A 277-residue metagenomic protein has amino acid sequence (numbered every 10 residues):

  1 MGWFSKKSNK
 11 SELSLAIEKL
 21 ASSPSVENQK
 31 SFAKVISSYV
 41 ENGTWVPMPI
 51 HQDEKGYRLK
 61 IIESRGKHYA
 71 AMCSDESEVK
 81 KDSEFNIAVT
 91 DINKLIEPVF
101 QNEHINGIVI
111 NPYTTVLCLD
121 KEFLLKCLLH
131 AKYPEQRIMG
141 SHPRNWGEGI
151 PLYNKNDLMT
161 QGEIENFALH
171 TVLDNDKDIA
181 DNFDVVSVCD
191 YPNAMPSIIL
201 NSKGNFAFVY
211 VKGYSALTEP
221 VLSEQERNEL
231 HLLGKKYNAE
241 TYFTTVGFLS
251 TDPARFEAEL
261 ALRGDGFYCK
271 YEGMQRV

Functional and structural regions predicted by a protein language model:
M1-N145: An interfacial alpha-helical scaffold signature
Q29-A33, A88-N93, E163-T171, L222-L230: Well-ordered, non-membrane alpha-helical segments in soluble/globular domains
D53-K55, E76-V79, G204-A207, Y214-L217: Short, charged/polar surface micro-motifs in flexible loops or helix N-caps
R65-Y69, I199-Y210: Active-site beta-strand-loop-beta-strand hairpin of nuclease catalytic cores that positions key catalytic residues
V99, G107-V116, F256-V277: Intrinsically disordered, low-complexity terminal regions enriched in charged/polar residues
W146-V188: Acidic-basic catalytic patches of nuclease active cores, encompassing PD-(D/E)XK and other metal-cofactor nuclease
D181-K203: Active-site metal-binding core of divalent-cation-utilizing nuclease and nuclease-like domains
N205-A207, V211-A261: Catalytic cores of nucleic-acid endonucleases
